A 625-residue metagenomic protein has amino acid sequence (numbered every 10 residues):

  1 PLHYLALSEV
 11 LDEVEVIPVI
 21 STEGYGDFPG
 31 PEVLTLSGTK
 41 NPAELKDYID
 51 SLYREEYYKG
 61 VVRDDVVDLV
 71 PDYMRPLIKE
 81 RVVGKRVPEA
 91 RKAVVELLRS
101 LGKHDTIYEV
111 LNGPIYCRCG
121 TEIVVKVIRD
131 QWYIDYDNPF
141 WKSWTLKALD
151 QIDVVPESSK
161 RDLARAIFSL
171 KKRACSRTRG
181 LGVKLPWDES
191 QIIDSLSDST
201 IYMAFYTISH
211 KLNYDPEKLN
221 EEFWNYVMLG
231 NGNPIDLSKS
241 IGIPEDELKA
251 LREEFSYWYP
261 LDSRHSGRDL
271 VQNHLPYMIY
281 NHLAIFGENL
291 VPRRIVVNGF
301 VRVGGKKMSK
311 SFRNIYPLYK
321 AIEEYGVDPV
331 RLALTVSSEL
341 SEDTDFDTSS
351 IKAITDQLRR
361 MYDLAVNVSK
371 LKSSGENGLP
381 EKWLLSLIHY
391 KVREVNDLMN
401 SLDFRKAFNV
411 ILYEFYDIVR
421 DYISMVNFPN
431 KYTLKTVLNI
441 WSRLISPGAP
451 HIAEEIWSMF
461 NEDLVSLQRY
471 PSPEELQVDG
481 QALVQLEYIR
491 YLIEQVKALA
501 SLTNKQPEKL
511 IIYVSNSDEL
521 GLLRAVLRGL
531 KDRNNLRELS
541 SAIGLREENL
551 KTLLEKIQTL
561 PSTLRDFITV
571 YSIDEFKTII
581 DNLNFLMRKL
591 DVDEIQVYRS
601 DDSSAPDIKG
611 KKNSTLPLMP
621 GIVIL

Functional and structural regions predicted by a protein language model:
P1, V10-L11, I17-E23, A164-E342: Alpha-helical recognition segments enriched in aromatics with Gly/Pro capping that present substrate-recognition
P1-E189, S199, P317, A321-S350 (+5 more regions): Residue patterns forming the tRNA-binding/recognition surfaces of aminoacyl-tRNA synthetases and related DALR
G38-R81, Y214-R252, L530-I573: Charged, glycine/proline-rich intrinsically disordered loops and linkers
E96-Y136, I351-A365, S442-M459, V592 (+2 more regions): Structured, non-catalytic alpha/beta "coupling" segments that mediate domain-domain communication and provide generic
V110-T121, V183, W187-S190, R294-V301 (+8 more regions): A glycine-rich phosphate-binding loop feature that marks nucleotide/adenosyl-phosphate handling sites
E122, L170-R177, D356-L364, E381-R393 (+2 more regions): Core structural elements
T348, K352, L464-L625: C-terminal low-complexity, glycine/proline- and small-hydrophobic-enriched intrinsically disordered tails that act as
S374-N396, N409-Y413, D417-E494: Acidic, turn-prone loop/beta-hairpin segments
